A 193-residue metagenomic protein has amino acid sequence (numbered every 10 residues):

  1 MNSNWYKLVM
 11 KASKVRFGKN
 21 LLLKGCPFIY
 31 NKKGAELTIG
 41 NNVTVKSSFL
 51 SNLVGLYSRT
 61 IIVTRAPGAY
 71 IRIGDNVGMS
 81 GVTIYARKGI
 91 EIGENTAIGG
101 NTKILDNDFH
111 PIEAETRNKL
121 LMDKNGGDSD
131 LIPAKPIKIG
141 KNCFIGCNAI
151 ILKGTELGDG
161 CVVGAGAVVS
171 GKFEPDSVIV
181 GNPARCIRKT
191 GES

Functional and structural regions predicted by a protein language model:
M1-I112, D123, I132-N142, A149-I151 (+4 more regions): Domain-scale signature associated with acetyltransferase and cell-envelope carbohydrate enzymes
R117-D128: Short glycine/proline- and charge-enriched loop/turn segments that cap or connect secondary-structure elements
T155: Extracellular carbohydrate recognition
V163: Binuclear metal-ion centers of metallo-dependent hydrolases, dominated by the metallo-beta-lactamase
A167: Glycine-rich GHKL/ HATPase_c ATP-binding element in histidine kinases
